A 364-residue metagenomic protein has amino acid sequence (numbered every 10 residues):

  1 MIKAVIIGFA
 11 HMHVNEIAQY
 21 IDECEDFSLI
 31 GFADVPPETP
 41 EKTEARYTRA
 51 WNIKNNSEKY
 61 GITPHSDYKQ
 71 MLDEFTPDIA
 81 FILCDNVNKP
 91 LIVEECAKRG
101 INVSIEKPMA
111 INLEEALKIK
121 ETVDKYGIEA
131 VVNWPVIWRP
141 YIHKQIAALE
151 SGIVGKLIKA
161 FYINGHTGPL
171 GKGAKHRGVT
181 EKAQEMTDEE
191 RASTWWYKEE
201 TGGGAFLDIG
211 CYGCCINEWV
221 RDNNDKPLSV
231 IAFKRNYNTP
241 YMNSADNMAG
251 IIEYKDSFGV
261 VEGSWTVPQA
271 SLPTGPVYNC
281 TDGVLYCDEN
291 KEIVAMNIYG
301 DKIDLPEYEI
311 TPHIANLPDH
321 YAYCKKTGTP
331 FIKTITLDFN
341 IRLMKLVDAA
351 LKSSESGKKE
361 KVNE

Functional and structural regions predicted by a protein language model:
M1, I79-F81, H320-E364: C-terminal helix-rich "cap/oligomerization" subdomain common to oxidoreductases
M1-N56: N-terminal Rossmann-like dinucleotide-binding module
M12, R139-P240, G357: Predominantly a Rossmann-like dinucleotide-binding segment in NAD(P)-dependent oxidoreductases
M12, T43-Y47, Q269, P306-D319: Active-site loop of classical SDR/Rossmann-like NAD(P)-dependent oxidoreductases, centered on the catalytic Tyr-X3-Lys
G31, I79, K159: Short, Asp-centered acidic motifs that coordinate Mg2+ and/or phosphate in catalytic or ligand-binding sites
T63-D67: Short acidic-hydrophobic, aromatic-tinged amphipathic segments that line or gate anion-handling sites
L72-E74, D78-I79, D85-N86, P90-W138 (+1 more regions): Beta-strand-loop-alpha-helix segment that lines the small-molecule cofactor/substrate pocket of alpha/beta enzymes
V179-K182, I209-E292, L317-P330, D348-A350: Contiguous beta-strand/loop segments that form the cofactor/metal-binding neighborhood of enzyme cores
